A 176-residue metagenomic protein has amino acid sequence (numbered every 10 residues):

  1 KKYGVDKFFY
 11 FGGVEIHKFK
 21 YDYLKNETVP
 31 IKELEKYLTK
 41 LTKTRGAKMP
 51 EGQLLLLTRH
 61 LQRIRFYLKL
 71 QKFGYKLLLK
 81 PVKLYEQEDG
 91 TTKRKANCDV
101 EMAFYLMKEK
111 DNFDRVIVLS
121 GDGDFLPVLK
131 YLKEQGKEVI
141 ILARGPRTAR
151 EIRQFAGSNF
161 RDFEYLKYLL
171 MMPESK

Functional and structural regions predicted by a protein language model:
K1-K176: Terminal and domain-boundary accessory regions
